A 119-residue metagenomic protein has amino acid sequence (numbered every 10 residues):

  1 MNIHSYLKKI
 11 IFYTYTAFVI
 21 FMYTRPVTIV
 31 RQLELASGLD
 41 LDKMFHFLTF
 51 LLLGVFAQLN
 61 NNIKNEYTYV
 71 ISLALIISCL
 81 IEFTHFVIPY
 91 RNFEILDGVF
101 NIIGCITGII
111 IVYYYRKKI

Functional and structural regions predicted by a protein language model:
M1, R116-I119: Short, charged juxtamembrane terminal tails flanking transmembrane helices
M1-A57, V70: "…centered on the first transmembrane helix and the immediately adjacent amphipathic helix/loop
P26-T28, F45-F47, I81-I88, I111-Y113: Juxtamembrane membrane-interface segments at transmembrane alpha-helix termini
R31-L33, L39, I81-I103: Interfacial helix-loop-helix junctions of multi-pass membrane proteins
H46, F50, N92-V112: Alpha-helical transmembrane segments that form the membrane-embedded catalytic/substrate-binding core of multi-pass
F56-N62, I111-R116: Structural signal for the C-terminal ends of transmembrane alpha-helices and the immediately following loop
N60-I63, Y67-H85: Membrane-embedded catalytic cores of phosphoryl/pyrophosphoryl-handling enzymes
